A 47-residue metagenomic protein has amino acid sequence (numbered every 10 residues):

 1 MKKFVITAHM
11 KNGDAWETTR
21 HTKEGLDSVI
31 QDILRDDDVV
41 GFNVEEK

Functional and structural regions predicted by a protein language model:
M1-A15: Short aromatic-glycine-(Arg/Gly/Cys) micro-motifs in beta-strand/loop hairpins
M1-K2, E45-K47: Short intrinsically disordered terminal tails
H9, H21-F42: A short, charged, amphipathic alpha-helix used as a generic interaction element across diverse proteins
